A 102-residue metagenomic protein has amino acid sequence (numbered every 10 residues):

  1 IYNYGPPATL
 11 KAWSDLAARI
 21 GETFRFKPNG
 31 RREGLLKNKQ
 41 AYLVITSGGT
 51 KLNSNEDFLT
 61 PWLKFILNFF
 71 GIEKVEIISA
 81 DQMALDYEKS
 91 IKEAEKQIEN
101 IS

Functional and structural regions predicted by a protein language model:
I1-D57, P61: Helix-loop-strand module that forms the ligand-binding subsite of alpha/beta enzymes
N53-S102: Glycine-rich phosphate/pyrophosphate-binding loop and the adjoining helix
